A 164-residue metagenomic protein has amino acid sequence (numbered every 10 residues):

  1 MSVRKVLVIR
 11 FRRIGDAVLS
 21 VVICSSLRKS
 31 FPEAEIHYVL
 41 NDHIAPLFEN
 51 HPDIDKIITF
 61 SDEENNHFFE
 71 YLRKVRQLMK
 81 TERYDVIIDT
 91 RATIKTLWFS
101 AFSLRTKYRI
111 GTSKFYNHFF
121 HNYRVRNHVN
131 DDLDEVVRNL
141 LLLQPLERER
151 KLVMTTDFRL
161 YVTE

Functional and structural regions predicted by a protein language model:
M1-E164: Catalytic machinery of carbohydrate-active enzymes, primarily nucleotide-sugar-dependent glycosyltransferases
